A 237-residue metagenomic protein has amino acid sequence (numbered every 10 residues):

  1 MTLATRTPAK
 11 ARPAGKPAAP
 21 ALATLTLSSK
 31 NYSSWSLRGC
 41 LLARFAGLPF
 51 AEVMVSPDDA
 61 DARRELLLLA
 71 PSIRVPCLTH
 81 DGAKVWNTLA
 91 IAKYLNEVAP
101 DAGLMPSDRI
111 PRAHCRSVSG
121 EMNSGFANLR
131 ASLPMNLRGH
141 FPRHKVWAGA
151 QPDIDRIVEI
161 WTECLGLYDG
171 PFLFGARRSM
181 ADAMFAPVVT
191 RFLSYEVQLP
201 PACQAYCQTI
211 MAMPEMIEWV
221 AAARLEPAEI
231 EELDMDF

Functional and structural regions predicted by a protein language model:
T2-W147: GST-like domain detector, emphasizing the conserved glutathione-binding G-site in the N-terminal thioredoxin-like
V53, T88, A202, V220-A221: Residue-level detector of family-conserved "landmark" positions at structurally sensitive sites
S56-D58, Y206, R224: Conserved beta-strand edge residues that scaffold enzyme active sites
D61-R63, M211, E229-I230: Short Asp/Glu-rich motifs
N96, V188-V189, V220: Active-site-flanking alpha-helical
M122, F126-P214: GST-like fold's C-terminal all-alpha helical module
A223-F237: Acidic/histidine-enriched, glycine/proline-rich intrinsically disordered or flexible terminal extensions
